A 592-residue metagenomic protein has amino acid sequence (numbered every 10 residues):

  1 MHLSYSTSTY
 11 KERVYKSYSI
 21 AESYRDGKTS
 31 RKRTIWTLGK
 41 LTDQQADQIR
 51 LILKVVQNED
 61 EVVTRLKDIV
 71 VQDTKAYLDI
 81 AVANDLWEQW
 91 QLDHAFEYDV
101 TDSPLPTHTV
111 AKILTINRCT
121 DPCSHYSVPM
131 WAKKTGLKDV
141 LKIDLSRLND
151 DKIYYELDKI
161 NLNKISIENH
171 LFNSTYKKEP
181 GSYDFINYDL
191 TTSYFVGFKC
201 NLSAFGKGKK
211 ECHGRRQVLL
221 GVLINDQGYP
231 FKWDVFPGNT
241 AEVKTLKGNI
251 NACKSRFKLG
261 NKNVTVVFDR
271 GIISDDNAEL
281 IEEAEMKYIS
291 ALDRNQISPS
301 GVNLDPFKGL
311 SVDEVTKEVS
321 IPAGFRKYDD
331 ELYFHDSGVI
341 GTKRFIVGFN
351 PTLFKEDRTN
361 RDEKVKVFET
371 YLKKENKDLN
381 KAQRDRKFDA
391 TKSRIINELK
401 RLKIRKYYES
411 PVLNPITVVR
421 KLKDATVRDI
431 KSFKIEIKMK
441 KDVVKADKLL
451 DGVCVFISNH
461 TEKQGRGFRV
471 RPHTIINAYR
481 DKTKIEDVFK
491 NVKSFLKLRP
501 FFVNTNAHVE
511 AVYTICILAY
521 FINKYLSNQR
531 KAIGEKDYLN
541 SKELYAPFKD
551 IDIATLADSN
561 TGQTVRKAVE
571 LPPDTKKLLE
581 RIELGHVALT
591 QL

Functional and structural regions predicted by a protein language model:
M1-T109: Conserved glycine(s) in the ABC-transporter nucleotide-binding domain "signature"
H2-Y5, Y15-S17, G27-K28, R33 (+1 more regions): Anion-binding and metal-coordination hotspots
